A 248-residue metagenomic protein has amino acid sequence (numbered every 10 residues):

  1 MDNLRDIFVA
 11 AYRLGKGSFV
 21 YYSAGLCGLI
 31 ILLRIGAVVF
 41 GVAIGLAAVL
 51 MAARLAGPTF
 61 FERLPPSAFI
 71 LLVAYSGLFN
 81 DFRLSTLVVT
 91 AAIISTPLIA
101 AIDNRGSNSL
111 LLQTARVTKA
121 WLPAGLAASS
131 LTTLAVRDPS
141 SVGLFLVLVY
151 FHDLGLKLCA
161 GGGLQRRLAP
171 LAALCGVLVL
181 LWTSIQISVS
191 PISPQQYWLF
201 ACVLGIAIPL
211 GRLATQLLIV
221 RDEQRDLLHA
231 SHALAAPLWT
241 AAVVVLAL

Functional and structural regions predicted by a protein language model:
D2-Q224: Membrane-embedded alpha-helical bundles of polytopic integral membrane proteins
L217-T240: Interfacial loop-to-transmembrane junctions
V243-L248: Juxtamembrane boundary at the C-terminal end of a transmembrane helix
